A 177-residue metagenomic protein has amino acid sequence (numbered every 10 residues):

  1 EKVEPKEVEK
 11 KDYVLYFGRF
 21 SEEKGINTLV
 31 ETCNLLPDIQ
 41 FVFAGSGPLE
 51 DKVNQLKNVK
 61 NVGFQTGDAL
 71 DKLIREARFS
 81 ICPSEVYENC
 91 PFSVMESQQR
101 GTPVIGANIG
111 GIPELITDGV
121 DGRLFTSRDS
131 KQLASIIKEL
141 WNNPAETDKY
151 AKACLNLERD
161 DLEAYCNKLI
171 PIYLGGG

Functional and structural regions predicted by a protein language model:
E7-K24, V30-N34, V42: Conserved donor-binding/catalytic core segment of Leloir-type glycosyltransferases
D51-K72: Nucleotide-activated donor-binding/catalytic signature segment of Leloir-type glycosyltransferases, i.e., the conserved
D68, S84-F92, P113-E114: Nucleotide-sugar-dependent
R75-N89, T102: Acidic donor-binding loop of glycosyltransferase active sites
E85, T102, G106-P113, S127-R128: Short glycine-rich donor-binding/catalytic loop of glycosyltransferases that coordinates the nucleotide-sugar
M95, I109-G119, R123-L124: Short acidic/histidine- and often glycine-rich active-site loop of Leloir-type glycosyltransferases that engages
D118-G119, R123-D129, E139-P144: Conserved acidic donor-binding segment of nucleotide-sugar-dependent glycosyltransferases
A145-L174: A charged, aromatic-enriched C-terminal amphipathic alpha-helix characteristic of glycosyltransferases across folds
